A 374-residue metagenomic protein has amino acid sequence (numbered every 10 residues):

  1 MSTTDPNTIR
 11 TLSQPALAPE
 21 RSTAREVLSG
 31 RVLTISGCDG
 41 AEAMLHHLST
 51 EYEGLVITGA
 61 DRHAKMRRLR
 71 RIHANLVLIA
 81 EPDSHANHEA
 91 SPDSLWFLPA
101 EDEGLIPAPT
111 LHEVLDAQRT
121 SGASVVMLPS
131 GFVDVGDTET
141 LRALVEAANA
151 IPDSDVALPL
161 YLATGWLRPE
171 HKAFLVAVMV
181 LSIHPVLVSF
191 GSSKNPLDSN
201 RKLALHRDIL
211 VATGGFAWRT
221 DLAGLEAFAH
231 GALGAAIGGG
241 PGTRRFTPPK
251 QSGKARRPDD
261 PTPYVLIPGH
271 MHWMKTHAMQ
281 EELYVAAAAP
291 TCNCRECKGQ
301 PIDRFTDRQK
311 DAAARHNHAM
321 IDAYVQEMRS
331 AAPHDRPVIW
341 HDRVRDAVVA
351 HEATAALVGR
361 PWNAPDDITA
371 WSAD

Functional and structural regions predicted by a protein language model:
S2-S192: Active-site beta->alpha loop and helix N-cap motifs at the rims of alpha/beta catalytic domains
H46-H47, H63, H73, H85-H88 (+11 more regions): Histidine (H) residue identity feature
V176, N195-S199, A332, R336: Intrinsic-disorder/low-complexity, polar/charged segments
P185, S192-A287: Catalytic alpha/beta core domains of metabolic enzymes, predominantly
T291-D374: C-terminal extensions of enzymes
